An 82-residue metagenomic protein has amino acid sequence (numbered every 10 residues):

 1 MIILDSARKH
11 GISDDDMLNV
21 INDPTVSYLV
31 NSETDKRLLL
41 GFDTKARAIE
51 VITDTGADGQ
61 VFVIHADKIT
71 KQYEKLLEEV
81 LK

Functional and structural regions predicted by a protein language model:
M1-K82: Ribonuclease/tRNase effector modules and their secretory precursors
